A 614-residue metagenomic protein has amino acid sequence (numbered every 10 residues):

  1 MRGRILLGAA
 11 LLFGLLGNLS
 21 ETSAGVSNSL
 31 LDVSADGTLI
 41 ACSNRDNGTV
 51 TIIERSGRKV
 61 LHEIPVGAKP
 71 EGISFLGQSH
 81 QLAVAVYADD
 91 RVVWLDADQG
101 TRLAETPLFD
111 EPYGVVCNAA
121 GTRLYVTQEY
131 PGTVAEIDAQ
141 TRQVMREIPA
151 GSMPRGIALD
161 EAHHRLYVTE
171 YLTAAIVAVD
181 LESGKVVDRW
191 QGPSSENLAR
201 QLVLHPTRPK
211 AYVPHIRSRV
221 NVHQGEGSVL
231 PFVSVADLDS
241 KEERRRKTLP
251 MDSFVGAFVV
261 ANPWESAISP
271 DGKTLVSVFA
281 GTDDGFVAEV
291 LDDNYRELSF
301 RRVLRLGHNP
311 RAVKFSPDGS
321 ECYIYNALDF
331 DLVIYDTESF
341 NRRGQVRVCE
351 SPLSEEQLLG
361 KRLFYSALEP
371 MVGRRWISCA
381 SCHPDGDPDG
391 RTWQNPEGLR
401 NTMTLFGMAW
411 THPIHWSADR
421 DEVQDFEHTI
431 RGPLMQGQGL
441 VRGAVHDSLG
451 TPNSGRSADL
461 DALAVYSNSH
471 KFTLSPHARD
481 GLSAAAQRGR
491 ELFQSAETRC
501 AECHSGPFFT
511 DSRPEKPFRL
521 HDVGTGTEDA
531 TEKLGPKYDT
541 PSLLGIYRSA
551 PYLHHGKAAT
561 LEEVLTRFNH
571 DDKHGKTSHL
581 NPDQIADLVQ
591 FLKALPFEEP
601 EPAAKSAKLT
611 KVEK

Functional and structural regions predicted by a protein language model:
S23-T49: Beta-strand-rich domains and repeat architectures in extracellular enzymes and scaffolds, especially beta-propellers
A24, D160, A174, L198-G225 (+2 more regions): Periplasmic c-type cytochrome electron-transfer domains
D36-T38, Q78-H80, A120-T122, A162-H164 (+3 more regions): Short coil/turn segments that connect the beta-strands within blades of beta-propeller domains
E54-R58, D96-G100, D138-R142, D180-G184 (+3 more regions): Short loop/turn segments that connect beta-strands within beta-propeller blades
K59-I64, T101-T106, Q143-I148, K185-Q191 (+3 more regions): A short beta-strand motif characteristic of beta-propeller blades
